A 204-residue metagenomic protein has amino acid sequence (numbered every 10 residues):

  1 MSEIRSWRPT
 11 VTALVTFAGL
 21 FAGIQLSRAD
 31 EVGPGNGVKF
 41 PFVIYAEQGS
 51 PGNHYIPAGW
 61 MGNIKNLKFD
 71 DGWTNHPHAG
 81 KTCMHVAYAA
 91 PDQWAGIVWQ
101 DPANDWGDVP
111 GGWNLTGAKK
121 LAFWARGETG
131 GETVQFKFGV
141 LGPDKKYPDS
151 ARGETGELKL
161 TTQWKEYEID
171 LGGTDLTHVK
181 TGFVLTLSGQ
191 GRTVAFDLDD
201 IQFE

Functional and structural regions predicted by a protein language model:
S2-L14: Bacterial N-terminal signal peptides that target proteins for export
S2-R5, F21-D30: N-terminal export/targeting leaders of redox proteins
T12-G23: Bacterial N-terminal signal peptides
L26-E204: Beta-rich carbohydrate-recognition modules and glycan-binding surfaces
